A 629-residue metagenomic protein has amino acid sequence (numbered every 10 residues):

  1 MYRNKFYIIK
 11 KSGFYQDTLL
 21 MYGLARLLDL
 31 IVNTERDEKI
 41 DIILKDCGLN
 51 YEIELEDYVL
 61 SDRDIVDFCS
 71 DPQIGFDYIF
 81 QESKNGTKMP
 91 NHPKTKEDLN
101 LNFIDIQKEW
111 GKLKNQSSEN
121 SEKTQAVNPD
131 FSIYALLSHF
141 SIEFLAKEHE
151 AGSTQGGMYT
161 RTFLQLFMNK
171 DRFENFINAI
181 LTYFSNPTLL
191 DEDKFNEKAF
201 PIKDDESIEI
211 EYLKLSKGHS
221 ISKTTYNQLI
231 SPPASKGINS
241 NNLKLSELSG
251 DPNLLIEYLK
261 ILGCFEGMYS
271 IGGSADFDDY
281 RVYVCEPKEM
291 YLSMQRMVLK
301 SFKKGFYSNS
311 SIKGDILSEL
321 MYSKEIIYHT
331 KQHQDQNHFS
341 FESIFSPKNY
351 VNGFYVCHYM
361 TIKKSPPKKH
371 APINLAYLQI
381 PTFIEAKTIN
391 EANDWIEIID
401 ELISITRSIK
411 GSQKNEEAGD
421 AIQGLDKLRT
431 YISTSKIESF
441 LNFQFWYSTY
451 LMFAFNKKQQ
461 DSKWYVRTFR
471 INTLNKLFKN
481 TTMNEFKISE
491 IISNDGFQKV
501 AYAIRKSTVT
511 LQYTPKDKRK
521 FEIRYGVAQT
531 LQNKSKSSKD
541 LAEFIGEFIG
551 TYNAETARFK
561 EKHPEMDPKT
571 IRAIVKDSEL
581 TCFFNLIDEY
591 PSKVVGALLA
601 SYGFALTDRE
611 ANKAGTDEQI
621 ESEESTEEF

Functional and structural regions predicted by a protein language model:
M1-L164, E342-F629: Long, contiguous all-alpha helical interaction modules
A135-S311: Basic, glycine-/proline-tolerant helical and adjacent loop/strand elements that line or dock onto nucleic-acid
S231-S412: Domain-exit/linker segments immediately C-terminal to small folded modules
